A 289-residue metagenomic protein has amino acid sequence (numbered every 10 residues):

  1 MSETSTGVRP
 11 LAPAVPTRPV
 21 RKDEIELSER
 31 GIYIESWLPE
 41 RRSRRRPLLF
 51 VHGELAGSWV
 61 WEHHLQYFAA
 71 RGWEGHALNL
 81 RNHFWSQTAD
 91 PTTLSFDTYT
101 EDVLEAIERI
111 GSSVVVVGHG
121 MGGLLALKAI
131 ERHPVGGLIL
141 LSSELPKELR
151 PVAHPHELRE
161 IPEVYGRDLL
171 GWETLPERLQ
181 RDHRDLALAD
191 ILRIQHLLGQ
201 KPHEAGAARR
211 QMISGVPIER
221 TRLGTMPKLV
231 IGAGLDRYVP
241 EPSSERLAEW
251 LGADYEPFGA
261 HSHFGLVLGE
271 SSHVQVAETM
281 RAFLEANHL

Functional and structural regions predicted by a protein language model:
G53-G57, G120, G234: Active-site glycine-rich loops that stabilize anionic/oxyanionic intermediates across multiple enzyme folds
L55-H63, G75: Serine-hydrolase catalytic-loop signature spanning alpha/beta hydrolases and amidase-signature enzymes
L65-T88: Conserved alpha/beta-hydrolase
N82-V114: Active-site loop/oxyanion-hole signature of alpha/beta-hydrolase fold enzymes
E131, V135-R167, A205-S214: Flexible "cap/lid" loop of the alpha/beta hydrolase fold
G224, V230-G232, D236: Short beta-strand/loop motif that positions the catalytic acidic residue of the alpha/beta-hydrolase fold
R237-S243: Conserved alpha/beta-hydrolase "acid-adjacent" motif
H261-Q275: Catalytic histidine-centered segment of alpha/beta-hydrolase-like enzymes
